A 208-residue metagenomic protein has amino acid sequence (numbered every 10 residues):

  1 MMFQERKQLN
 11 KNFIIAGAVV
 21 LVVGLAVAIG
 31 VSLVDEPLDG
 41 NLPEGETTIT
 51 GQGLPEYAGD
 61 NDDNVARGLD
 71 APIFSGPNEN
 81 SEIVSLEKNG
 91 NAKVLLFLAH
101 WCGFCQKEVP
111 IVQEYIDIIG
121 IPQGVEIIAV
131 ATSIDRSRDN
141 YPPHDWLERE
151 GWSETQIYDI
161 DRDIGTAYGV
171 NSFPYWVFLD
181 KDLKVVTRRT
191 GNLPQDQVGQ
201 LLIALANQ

Functional and structural regions predicted by a protein language model:
M1-A71: N-terminal targeting signals for export/organelle localization
V65-A66, I73-V94: A short beta-strand-turn-helix
G76-P77, T155-D159: Short acidic-hydrophobic, aromatic-tinged amphipathic segments that line or gate anion-handling sites
V84-Q106, V112: Short active-site neighborhood of thiol/selenol oxidoreductases, capturing the structured segment around
V94-L95, I127, W176: Hydrophobic beta-strand anchors of alpha/beta hydrolase catalytic cores
Q106-E150, I160-A167: Structural microenvironment flanking redox-active thiols in thiol-disulfide oxidoreductases
E148-W152, D159-N207: Thiol/disulfide oxidoreductase modules built on the thioredoxin-like
